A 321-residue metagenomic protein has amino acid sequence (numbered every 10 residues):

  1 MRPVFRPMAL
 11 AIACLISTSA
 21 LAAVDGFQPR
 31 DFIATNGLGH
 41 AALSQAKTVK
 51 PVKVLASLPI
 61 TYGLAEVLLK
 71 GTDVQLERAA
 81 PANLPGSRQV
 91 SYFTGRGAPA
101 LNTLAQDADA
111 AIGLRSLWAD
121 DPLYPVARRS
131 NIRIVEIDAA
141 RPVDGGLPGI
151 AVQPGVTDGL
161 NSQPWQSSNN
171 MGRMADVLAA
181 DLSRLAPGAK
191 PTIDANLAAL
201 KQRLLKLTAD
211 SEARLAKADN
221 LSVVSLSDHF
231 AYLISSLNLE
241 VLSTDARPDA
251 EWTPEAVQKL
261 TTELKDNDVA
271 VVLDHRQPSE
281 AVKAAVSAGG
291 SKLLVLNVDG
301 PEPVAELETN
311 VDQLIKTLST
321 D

Functional and structural regions predicted by a protein language model:
M1-L10: Bacterial N-terminal signal peptides that target proteins for export
A9-S19: Bacterial N-terminal signal peptides
A22-D321: Extracytoplasmic metal-acquisition and chelation regions
